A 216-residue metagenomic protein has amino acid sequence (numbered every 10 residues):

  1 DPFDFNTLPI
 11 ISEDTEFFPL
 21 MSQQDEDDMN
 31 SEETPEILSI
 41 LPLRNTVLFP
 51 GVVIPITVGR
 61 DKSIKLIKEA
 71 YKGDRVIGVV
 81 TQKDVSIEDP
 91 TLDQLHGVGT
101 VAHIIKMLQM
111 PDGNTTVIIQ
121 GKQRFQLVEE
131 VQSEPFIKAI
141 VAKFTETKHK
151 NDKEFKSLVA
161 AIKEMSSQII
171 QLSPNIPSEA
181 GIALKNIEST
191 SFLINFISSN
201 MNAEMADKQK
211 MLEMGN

Functional and structural regions predicted by a protein language model:
D1-N216: N-terminal low-complexity, acidic/polar interaction/targeting segments
